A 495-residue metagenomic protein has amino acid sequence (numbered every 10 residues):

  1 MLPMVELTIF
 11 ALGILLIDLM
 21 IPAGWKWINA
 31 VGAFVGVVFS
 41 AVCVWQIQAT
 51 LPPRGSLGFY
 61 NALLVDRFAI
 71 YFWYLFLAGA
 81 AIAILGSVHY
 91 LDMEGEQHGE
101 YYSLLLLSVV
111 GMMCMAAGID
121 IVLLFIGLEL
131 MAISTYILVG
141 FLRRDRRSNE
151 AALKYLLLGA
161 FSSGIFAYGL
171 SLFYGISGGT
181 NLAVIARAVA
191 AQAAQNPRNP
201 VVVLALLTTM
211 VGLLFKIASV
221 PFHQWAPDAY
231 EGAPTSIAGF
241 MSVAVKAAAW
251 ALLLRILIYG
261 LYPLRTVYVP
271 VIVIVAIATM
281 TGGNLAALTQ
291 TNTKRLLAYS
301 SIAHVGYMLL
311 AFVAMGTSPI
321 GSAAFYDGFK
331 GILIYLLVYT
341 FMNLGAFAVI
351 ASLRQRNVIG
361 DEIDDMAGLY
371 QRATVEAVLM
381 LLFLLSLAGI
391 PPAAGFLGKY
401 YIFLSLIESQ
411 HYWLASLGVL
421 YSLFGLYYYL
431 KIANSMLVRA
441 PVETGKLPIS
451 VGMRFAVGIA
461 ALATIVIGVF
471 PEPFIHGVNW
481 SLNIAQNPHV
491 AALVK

Functional and structural regions predicted by a protein language model:
M1-K495: Alpha-helical transmembrane segments of multi-pass membrane proteins predominantly involved in bioenergetics
